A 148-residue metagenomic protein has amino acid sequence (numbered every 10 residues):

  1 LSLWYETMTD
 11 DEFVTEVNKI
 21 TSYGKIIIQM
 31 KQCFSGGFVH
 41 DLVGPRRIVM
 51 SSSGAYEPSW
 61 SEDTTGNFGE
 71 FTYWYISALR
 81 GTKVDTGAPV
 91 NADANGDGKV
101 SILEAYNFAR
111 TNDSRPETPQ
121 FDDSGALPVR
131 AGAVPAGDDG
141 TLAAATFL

Functional and structural regions predicted by a protein language model:
L1-I20: A short, glycine/acidic-enriched catalytic loop
T7, K19-Q29, V43: Active-site histidine-anchored catalytic micro-motif
I20-T21, G69, L148: Short, structured coil/loop segments at alpha-helix boundaries
I27-P128: Active-site-proximal C-terminal subdomain of hydrolase catalytic domains
R115-L148: Disordered regulatory segments flanking catalytic cores
